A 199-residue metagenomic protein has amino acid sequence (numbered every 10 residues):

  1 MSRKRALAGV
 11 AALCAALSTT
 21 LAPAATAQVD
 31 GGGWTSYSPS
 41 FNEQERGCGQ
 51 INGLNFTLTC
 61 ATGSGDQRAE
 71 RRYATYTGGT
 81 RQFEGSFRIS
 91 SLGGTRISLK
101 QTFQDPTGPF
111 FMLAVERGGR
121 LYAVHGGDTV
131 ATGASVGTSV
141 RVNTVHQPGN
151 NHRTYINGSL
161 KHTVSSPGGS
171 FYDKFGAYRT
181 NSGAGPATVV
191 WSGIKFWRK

Functional and structural regions predicted by a protein language model:
M1-A27: Secretory targeting and sorting signals
P23-G31, T107-P109, K199: Polybasic, low-complexity, intrinsically disordered segments
V29-W34, R117-N143: Short, aromatic/His-centered strand-loop micro-motif at the edge of beta-sheets
G32-N55: Extracellular glycan-recognition surfaces and repeat-rich motifs
G49-G118: Secretory/extracellular carbohydrate-interaction modules and structurally similar beta-sandwich "look-alikes"
G85, G137-Q147, H152-T154: Short tryptophan-centered beta-strand motifs in secreted/extracellular beta-sheet-rich domains of glycan-recognition
Y155-S159: Short strand-turn-strand beta-turns centered on an Asx-Gly dipeptide
V164-K199: Flexible glycan-contacting loops in extracellular carbohydrate-active proteins
